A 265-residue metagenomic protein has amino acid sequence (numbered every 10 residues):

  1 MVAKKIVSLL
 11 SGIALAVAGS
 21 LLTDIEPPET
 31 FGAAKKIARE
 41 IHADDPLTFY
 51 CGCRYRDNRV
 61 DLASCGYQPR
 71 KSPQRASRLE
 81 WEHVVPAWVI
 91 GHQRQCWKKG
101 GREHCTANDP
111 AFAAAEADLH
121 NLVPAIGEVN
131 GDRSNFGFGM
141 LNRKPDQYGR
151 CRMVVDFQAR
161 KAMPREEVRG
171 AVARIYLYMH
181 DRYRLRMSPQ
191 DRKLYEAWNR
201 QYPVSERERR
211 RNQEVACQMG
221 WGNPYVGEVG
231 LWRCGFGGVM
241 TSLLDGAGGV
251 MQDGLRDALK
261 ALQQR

Functional and structural regions predicted by a protein language model:
M1-L9: N-terminal Sec-pathway targeting helices
S8-S20: Hydrophobic membrane-insertion alpha-helices, especially the h-region of bacterial N-terminal signal peptides
L21-R78, Y195, V215: Aromatic-lined ligand-binding clefts that engage carbohydrates, nucleic acids, or primary amines
Q68-E80, V85-R265: Domain-level detector of nuclease and nuclease-like folds in predominantly extracellular/periplasmic contexts
